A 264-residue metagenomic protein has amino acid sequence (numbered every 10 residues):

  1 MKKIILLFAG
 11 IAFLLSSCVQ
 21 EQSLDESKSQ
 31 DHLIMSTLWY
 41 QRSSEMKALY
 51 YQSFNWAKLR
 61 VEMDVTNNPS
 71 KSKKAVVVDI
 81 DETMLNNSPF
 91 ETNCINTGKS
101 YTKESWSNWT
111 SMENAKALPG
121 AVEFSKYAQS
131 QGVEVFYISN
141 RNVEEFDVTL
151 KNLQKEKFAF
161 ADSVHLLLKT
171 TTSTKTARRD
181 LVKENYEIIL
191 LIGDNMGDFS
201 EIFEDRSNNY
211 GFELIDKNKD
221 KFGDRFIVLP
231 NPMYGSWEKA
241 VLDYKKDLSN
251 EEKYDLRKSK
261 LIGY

Functional and structural regions predicted by a protein language model:
I4-I5, S17-V78, D243-Y244, L248-Y264: Non-catalytic pre-domain segments flanking phosphatase-related domains
F8-S16: Bacterial N-terminal signal peptides
E21-L24, N142, F146-Y264: C-terminal cap/substrate-recognition subdomain and adjoining C-terminal extension of metal-dependent phosphatase-like
S44-Y51, N55, K71, S111-P119 (+2 more regions): Soluble non-cytosolic domains of exported or imported proteins
V65-A75, V135-N140, S163-H165: Surface-exposed patches in mature extracellular/periplasmic domains of secreted proteins
N67-K73, M84-A115, S130: Active-site neighborhood of HAD-like aspartate-dependent phosphohydrolases
K74-M84, V143-E145: Acidic helix-start/capping segments at beta-turn-to-alpha-helix junctions
S107-F136, V143: Short, acidic loop-to-helix structural element flanking the phosphoryl-transfer center in phosphate-processing enzymes
